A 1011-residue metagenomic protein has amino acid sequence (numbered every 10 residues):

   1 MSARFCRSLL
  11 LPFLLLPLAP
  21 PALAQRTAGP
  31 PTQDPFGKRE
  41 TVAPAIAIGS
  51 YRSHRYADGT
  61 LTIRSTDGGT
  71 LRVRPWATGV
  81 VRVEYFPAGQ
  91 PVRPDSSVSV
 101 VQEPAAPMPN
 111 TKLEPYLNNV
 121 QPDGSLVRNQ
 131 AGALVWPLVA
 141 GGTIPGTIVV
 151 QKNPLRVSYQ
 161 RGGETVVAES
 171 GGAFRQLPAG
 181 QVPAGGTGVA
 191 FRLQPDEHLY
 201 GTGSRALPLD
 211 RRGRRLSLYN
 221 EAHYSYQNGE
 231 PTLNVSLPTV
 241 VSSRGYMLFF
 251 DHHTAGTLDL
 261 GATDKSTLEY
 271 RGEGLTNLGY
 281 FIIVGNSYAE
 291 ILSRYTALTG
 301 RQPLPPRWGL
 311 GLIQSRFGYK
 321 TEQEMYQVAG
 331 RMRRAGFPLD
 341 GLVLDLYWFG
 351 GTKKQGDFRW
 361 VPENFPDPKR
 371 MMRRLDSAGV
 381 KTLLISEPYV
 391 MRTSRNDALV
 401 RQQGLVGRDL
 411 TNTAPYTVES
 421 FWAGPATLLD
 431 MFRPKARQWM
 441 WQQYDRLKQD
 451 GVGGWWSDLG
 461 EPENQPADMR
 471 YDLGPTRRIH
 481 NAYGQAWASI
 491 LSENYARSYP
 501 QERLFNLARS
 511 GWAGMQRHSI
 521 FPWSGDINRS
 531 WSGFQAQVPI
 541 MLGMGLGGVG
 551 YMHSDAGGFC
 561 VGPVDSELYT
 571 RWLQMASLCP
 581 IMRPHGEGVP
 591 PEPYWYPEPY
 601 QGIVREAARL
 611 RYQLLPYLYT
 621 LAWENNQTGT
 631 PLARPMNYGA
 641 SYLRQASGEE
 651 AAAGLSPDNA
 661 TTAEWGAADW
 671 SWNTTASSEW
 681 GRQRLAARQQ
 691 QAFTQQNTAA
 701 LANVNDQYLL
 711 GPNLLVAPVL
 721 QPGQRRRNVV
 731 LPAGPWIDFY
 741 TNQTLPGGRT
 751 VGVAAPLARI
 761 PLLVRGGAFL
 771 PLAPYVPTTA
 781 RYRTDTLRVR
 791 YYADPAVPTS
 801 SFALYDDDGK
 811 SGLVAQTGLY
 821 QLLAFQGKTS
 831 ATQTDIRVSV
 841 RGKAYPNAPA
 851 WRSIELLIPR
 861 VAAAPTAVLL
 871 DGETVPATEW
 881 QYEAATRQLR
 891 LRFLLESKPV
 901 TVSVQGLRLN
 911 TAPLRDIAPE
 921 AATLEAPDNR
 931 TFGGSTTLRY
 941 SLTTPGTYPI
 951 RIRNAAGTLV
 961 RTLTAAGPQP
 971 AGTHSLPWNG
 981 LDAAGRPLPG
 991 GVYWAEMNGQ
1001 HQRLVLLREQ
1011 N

Functional and structural regions predicted by a protein language model:
S8-A19: Bacterial N-terminal signal peptides
A24-T299, P305-W308, S315-F317, E324 (+11 more regions): N-terminal accessory segment at the very beginning of proteins
R26-P44, S53, E164-R759, V764-R765: Catalytic-domain carbohydrate-binding cleft regions of carbohydrate-active enzymes
V730-G734, R860-A864, T943-T947: Short proline/glycine-enriched turn/loop motifs at strand-loop junctions of beta-rich domains
G734, R852, G946, P970-G972 (+2 more regions): A glycine-anchored, Pro-Gly-centered beta-turn/N-cap motif
P913-P927, T931-R939, R986-N1011: C-terminal tail/sorting-segment detector
R953-V960, Y993: Short, glycine-anchored, charge-dense loop/turn motifs used at functional sites
L959-L988, Q1000: Glycine-centered tight-turn motifs at strand-turn-strand junctions
